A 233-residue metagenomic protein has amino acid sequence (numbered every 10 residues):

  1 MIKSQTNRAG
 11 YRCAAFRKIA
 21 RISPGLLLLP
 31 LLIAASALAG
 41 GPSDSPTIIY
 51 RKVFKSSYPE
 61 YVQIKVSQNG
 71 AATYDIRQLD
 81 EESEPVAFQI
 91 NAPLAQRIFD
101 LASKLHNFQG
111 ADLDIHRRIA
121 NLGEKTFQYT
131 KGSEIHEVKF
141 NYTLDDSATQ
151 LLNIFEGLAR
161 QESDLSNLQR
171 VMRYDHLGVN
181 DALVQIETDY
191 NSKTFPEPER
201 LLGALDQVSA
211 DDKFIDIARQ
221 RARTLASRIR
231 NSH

Functional and structural regions predicted by a protein language model:
M1-I19: N-terminal secretory signal peptides that target proteins for export/translocation
S23-A34: Bacterial N-terminal signal peptides
L38-F54, A111-H233: Short, well-ordered, aromatic-rich surface patches in folded extracellular/luminal domains
G41-R77: N-terminal "first-domain core" detector
Y50, P59, E81-P85, N107-L113: N-terminal post-signal-peptidase region of extra-cytosolic proteins
S57-V62, S83-P85, N121-E124: Short, surface-exposed coil-to-beta transition loops
Q63-R97: N-terminal, post-signal-peptide region of Sec/Tat-exported proteins
L94-I115: Charged, amphipathic alpha-helical segments
